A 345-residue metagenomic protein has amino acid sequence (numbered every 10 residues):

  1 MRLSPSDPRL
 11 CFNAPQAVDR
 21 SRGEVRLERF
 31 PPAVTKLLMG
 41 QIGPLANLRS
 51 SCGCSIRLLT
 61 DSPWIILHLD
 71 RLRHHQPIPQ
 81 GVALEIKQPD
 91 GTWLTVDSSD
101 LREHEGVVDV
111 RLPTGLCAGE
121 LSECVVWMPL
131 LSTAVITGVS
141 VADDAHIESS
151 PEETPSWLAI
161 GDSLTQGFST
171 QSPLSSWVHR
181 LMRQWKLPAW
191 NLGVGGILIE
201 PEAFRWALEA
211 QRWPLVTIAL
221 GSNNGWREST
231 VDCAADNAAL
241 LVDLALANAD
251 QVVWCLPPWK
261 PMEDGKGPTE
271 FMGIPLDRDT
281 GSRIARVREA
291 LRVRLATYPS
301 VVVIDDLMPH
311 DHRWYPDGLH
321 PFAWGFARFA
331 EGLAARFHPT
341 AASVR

Functional and structural regions predicted by a protein language model:
M1-W157, G265, F271, P275 (+1 more regions): N-terminal secretory targeting modules
V126-G195, A203-R212: Serine-esterase "nucleophile elbow" of acetyl-processing enzymes
L181, E200-A235, W259-D264: Oxyanion-hole/transition-state-stabilizing segment in secreted/luminal serine hydrolases and related acyltransferases
W190-I197, T217-R227, P257-P258, R288 (+3 more regions): Cell-envelope and extracellular/periplasmic
C233-D236, L240-A247, R286-V293, R328: Alpha-helical scaffolding segments of alpha/beta enzyme cores, especially the outer helices of TIM-barrel or partial
N248-V252: A short helix->loop->beta-strand "cap" motif at the edges of active sites that frequently abuts
D264-D305, R328: Substrate-gating cap/lid alpha-helix
Y315-R345: Histidine-centered active-site loop/cap adjacent to the catalytic His in serine esterases/O-acetyl transfer systems
